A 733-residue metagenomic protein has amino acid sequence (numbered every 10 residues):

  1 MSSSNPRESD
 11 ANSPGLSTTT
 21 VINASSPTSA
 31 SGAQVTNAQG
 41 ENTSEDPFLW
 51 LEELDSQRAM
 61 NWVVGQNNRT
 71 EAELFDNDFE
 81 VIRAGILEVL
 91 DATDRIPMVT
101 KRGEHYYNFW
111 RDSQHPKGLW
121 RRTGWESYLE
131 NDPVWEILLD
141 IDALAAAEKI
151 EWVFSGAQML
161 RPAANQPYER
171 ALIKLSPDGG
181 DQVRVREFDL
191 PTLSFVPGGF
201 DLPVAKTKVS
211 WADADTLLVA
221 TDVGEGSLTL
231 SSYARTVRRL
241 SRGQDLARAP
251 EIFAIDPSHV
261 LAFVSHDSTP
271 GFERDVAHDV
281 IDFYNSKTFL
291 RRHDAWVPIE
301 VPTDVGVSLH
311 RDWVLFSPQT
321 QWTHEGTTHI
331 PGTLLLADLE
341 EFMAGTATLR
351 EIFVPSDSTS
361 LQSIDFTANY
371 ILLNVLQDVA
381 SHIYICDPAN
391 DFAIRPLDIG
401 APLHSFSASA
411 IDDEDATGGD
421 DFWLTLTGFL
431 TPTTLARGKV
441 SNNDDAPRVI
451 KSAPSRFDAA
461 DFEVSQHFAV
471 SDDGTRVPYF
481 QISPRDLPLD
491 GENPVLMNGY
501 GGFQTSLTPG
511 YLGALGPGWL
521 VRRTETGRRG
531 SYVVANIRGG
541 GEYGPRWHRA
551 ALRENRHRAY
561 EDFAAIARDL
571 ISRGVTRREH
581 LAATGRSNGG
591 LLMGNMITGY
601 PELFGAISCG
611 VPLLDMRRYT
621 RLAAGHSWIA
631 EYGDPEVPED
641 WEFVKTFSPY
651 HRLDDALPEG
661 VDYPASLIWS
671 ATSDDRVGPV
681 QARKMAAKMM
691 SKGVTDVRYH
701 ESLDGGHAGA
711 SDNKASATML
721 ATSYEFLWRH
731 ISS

Functional and structural regions predicted by a protein language model:
S2-F75, E80-V89: N-terminal pre-domain segments of enzymes
Q57-M159, K174, L261-V280, Y284-Q319 (+9 more regions): Non-catalytic accessory segments flanking enzyme active sites
R121-W125, R186-L190, A234-G243, F289-H293 (+3 more regions): Beta-propeller blade signature
W135, L190-L202, Q244-D256, R291-I299 (+2 more regions): Blade-edge beta-strand/turn elements of extracellular beta-propeller and related beta-sheet repeat scaffolds
D142-A163, P167, I173-G180, P191-S194 (+6 more regions): Cap/lid segment of the alpha/beta-hydrolase catalytic domain
S176-P177, T221-R235, P318-H329, T505: Short, conserved, GDST-rich strand-edge loop motifs in beta-rich repeat architectures
A234-V280: Polar, glycine-rich mid-to-C-terminal structural blocks that act as macromolecule-binding/assembly scaffolds
R522, V534-S733: Active-site-proximal cap/loop segments of hydrolase catalytic domains
